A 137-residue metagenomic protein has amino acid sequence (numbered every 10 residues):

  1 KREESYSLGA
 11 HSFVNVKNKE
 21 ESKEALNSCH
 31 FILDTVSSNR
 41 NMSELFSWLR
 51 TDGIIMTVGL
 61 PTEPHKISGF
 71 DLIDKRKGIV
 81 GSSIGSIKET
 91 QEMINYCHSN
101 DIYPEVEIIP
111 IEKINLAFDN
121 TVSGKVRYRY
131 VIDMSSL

Functional and structural regions predicted by a protein language model:
K1-E44: Adenosine-nucleotide cofactor-binding segment
R2, N41-S43, H65-K66, T90 (+1 more regions): Short, well-ordered alpha-helical microsegments
E4, E44-S47, D71, Y96 (+1 more regions): Well-formed, non-transmembrane alpha-helical positions, independent of function
K17, V36-S37, L60, G85-K88 (+1 more regions): Short beta->alpha linker loops
S38-N39, P61-T62, L137: Short glycine-rich anion-binding loops that position phosphate/pyrophosphate groups of nucleotides and phosphorylated
L49-T51: Helix-to-beta-strand junctions that scaffold the AdoMet/dcAdoMet cofactor pocket in Class I SAM-dependent enzymes
I54-M56, I67-E107: Rossmann-fold dehydrogenase core element
I87-L137: C-terminal hydrophobic helical "lid"/dimerization subdomain of Rossmann-like NAD(P)H-dependent oxidoreductases
